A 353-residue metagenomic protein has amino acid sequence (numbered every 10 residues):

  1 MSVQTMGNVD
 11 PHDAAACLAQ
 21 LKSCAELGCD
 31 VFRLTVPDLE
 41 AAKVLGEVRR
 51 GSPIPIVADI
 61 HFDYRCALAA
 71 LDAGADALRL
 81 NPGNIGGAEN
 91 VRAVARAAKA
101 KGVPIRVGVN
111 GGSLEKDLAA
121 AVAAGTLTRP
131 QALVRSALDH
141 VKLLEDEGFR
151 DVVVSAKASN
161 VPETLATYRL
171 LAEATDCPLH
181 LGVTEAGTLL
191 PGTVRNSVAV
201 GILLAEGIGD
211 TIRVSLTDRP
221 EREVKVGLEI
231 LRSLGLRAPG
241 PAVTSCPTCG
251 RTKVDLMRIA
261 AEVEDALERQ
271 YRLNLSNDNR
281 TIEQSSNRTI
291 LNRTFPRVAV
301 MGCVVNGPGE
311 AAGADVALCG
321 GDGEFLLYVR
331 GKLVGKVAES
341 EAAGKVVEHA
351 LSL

Functional and structural regions predicted by a protein language model:
M1-A16, T35-P37, I54-F62, G83 (+2 more regions): Active-site mouth loops of central-metabolism enzymes
M1-M6, K99, D265, L275: N-terminal amphipathic alpha-helix/helix-capping segment at the start of soluble metabolic enzymes
V3, D59, V107, V154 (+5 more regions): Conserved, mostly hydrophobic/aromatic
M6-A14, A25-G51, R79-G87, V152-V161: Glycine-rich, proline-tolerant flexible connector loops at the mouths of alpha/beta enzymes
L39-I60, A93-I105, Y168-L179, V263-E268: Alpha-helix-loop-beta-strand connector modules within alpha/beta enzyme cores
R65-R106: Hydrophobic or amphipathic alpha-helical targeting/insertion segments
N110, L118-N274, A299: Catalytic alpha/beta core domains of metabolic enzymes, predominantly
R280-T289, R293-T294: Intrinsically disordered, low-complexity proline-rich regions
